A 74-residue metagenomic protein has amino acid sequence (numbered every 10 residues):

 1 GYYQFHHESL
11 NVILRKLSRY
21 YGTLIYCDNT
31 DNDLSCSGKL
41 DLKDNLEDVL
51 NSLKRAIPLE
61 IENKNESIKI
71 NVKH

Functional and structural regions predicted by a protein language model:
G1-H74: A residue-level detector for the "anchor" residue at the start of short, highly conserved motifs
